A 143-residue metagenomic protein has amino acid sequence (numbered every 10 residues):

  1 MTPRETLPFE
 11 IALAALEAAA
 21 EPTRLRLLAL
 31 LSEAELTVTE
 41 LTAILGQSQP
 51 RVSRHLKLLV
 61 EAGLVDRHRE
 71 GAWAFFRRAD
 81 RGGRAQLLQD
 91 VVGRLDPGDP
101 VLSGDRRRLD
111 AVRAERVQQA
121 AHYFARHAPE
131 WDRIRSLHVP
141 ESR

Functional and structural regions predicted by a protein language model:
M1-I11, G82-L137: Amphipathic alpha-helical dimerization/coiled-coil segments that flank or bridge DNA-binding/regulatory modules
E10-R51, A72-G82: N-terminal helix-turn-helix DNA-binding core of bacterial DNA-binding proteins
R24, H55, D132: Acidic active-site catalytic centers that drive phospho-/nucleotidyl reactions and related ester hydrolyses
A43, R54, V60-E61: Alpha-helical residues within the helix-turn-helix
V60-E70, R77-A79: Beta-hairpin "wing" of winged helix-turn-helix
L137-R143: Short, intrinsically disordered, charge-balanced linker/junction segments flanking boundaries in proteins
